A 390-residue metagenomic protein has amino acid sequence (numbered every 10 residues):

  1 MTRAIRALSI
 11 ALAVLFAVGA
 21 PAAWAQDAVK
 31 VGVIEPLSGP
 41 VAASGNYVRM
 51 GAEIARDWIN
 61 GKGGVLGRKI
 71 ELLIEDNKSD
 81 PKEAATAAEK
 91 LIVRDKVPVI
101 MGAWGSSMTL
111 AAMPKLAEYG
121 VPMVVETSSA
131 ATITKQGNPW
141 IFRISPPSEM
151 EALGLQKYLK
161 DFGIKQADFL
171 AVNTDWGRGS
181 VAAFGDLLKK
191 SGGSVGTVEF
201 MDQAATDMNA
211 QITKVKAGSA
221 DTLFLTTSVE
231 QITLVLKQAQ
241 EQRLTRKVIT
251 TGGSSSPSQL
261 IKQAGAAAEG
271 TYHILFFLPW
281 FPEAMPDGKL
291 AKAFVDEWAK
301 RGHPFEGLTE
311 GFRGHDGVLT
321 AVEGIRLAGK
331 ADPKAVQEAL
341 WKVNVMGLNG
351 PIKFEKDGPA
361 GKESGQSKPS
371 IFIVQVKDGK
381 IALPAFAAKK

Functional and structural regions predicted by a protein language model:
T2-A4, L8-V14, W24-K390: Extracytosolic ligand-binding ectodomains
V18-A22: N-terminal signal peptide c-region/cleavage motif recognized by signal peptidases
